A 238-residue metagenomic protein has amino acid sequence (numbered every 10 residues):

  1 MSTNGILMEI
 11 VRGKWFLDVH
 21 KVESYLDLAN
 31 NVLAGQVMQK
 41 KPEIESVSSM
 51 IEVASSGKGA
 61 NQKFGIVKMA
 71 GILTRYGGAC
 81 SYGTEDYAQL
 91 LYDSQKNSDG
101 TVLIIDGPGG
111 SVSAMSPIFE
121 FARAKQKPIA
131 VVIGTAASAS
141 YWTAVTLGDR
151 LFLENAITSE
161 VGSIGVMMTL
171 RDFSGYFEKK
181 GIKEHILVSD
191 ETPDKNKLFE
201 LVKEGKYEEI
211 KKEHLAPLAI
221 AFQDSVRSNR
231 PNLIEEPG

Functional and structural regions predicted by a protein language model:
M1-I129, S138-N229: Small-residue-centered hinge/linker elements
L103, E236-G238: Beta-strand segments within the central parallel beta-sheet cores of soluble alpha/beta enzyme folds
V131-A137, G238: Glycine-rich beta-to-alpha transition loops that act as phosphate-gripper elements at the mouths of alpha/beta enzyme
R230-E236: PDZ/PDZ-like groove recognition
